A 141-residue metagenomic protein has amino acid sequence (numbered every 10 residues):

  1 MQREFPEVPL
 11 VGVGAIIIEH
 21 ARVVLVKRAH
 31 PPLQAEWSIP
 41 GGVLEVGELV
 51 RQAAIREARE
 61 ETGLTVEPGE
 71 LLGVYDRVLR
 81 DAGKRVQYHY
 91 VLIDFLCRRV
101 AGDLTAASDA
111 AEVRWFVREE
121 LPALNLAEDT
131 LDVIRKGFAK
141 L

Functional and structural regions predicted by a protein language model:
M1-G14, R85: Acidic, metal-coordinating catalytic segment for phosphate/diphosphate chemistry, firing primarily on the Nudix
P9-G12, V91, D109: Short, basic and Ser/Thr-rich N-terminal targeting/leader segments
A15, L71, F95-C97: A structural signal for short, well-ordered beta-strand segments
E19: A cytosolic small-molecule/anion-sensing beta-strand core signal
R22-E60: Conserved Nudix-box catalytic region and its N-terminal flanking loop in Nudix hydrolases and closely related
T65-V74: A short coil-to-beta-strand element that immediately follows conserved catalytic motifs
D76-D103: Active-site-adjacent beta-strand/loop module that shapes the phosphate/pyrophosphate-binding cleft
D94, T105-G137: NUDIX/MutT-family hydrolases
